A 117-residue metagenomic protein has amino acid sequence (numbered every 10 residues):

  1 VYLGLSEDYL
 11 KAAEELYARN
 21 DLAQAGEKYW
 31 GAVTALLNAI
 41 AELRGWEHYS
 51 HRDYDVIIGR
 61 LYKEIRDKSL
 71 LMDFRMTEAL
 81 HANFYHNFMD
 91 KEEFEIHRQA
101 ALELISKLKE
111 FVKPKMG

Functional and structural regions predicted by a protein language model:
V1-D21: Charged alpha-helical initiation segments
Y2, K28-Y29, D73, H97: Amphipathic alpha-helix face/heptad-repeat signature
S6, A13, A32, A39-I40 (+1 more regions): Alpha-helical solenoid scaffolds that mediate protein-protein interactions, centered on TPR/SEL1-like repeats but also
L16, A35-W46: Short hydrophobic alpha-helical module
A25-G26, A32: Solenoid-repeat scaffolds in large eukaryotic assemblies
A41-G117: Long, charged low-complexity segments
